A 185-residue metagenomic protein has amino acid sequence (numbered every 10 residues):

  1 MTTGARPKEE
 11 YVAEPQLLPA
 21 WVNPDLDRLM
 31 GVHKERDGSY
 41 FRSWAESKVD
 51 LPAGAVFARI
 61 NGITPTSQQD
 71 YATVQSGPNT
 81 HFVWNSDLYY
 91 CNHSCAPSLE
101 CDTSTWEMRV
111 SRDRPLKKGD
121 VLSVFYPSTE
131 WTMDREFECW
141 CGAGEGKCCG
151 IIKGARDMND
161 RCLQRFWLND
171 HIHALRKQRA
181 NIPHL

Functional and structural regions predicted by a protein language model:
T2-C101: Catalytic cores of histone-lysine modification enzymes
C95, L99-L185: C-terminal SET catalytic tail plus cysteine-rich post-SET Zn-binding segment of SAM-dependent SET-domain
